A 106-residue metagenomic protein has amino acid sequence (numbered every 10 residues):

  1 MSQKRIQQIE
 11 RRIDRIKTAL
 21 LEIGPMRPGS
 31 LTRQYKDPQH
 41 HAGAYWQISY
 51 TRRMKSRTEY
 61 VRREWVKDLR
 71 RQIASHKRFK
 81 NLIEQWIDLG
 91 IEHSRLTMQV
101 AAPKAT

Functional and structural regions predicted by a protein language model:
M1-T106: A positively charged, amphipathic N-terminal helix/segment that binds anionic biomolecules
